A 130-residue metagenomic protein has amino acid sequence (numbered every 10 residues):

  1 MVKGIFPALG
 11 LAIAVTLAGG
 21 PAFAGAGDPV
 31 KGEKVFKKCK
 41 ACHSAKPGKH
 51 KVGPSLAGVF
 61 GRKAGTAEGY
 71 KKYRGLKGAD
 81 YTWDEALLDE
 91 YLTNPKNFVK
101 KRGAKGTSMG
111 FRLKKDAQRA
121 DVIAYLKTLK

Functional and structural regions predicted by a protein language model:
M1-G10: Bacterial N-terminal signal peptides that target proteins for export
P7-A8, V15-F23: C-terminal segment of classical bacterial N-terminal signal peptides
G19-F36: Electrostatic cytochrome c docking/interface patches
G32, F36-A45, V122: The canonical Cys-X-X-Cys-His
H43-K49, G61-R62: Detector for the c-type heme attachment site
K51-A57: Short cysteine/histidine-rich zinc-coordinating motifs and their immediately flanking basic loops
P54, E68-Q118: Axial heme c-ligation environment in periplasmic c-type cytochrome domains
